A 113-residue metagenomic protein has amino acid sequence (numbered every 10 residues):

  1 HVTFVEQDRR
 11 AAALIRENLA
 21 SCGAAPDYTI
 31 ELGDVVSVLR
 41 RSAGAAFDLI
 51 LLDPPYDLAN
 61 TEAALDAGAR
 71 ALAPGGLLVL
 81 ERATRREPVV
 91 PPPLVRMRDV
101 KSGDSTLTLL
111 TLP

Functional and structural regions predicted by a protein language model:
H1-P113: Class I S-adenosyl-L-methionine-dependent methyltransferase catalytic core
